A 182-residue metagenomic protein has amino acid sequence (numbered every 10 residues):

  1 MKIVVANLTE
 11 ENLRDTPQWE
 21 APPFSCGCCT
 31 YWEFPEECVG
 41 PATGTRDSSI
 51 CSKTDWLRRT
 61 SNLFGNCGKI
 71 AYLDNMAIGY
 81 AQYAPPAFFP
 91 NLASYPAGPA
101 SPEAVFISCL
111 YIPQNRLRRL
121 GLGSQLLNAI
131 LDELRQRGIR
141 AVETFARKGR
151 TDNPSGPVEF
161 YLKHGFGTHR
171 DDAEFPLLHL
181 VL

Functional and structural regions predicted by a protein language model:
M1-P41: Conserved N-terminal entry element of GNAT/NAT acetyltransferase domains
C28-G68, L73: Active-site rim helix/loop that mediates acceptor-substrate recognition in acyltransferases
A42-G44, I112-R119, R150: Surface-exposed cleft-lining segments at the edges of enzyme active sites
R59, L63-N66, Y72, M76-R118: Conserved acyl-donor/pantetheine-binding loop and adjacent beta-alpha core of acyl/acetyltransferases and related
I112, R118-R135: Conserved acetyl-CoA-binding loop-helix of GNAT-fold acetyltransferases
L127, L134-T151: Conserved GNAT acetyl-CoA-binding A-motif
N153-V158, L162-H164, H169-L182: C-terminal "cap" of GNAT-fold acetyltransferases
